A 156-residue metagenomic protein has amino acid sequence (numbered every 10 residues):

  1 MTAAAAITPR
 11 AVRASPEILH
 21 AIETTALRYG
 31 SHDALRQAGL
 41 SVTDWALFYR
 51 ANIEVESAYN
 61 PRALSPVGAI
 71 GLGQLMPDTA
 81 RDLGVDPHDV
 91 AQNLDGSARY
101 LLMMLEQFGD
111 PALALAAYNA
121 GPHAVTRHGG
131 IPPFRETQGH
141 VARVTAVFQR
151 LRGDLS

Functional and structural regions predicted by a protein language model:
T2-Y59, Q92: Export/targeting segments at the very N-terminus of extracytoplasmic proteins
A5-R13, R36-G39, R62-A63, R81-V90 (+2 more regions): Second-shell loop/turn segments in exported
I22-D33, I53-A63, M76, P87 (+4 more regions): Sec/Tat-exported extracytoplasmic proteins
V42-A51, I70, P111-A116: Alpha-helical scaffolds flanking conserved acidic
Y49, D86, L155-S156: Type III/flagellar secretion export determinants
Y59, L72, F134: Short clusters of hydrophobic/aromatic residues that line enzyme substrate/ligand-binding pockets
L64-V85, N93-L101, A116, P122-H123 (+1 more regions): Substrate-binding/active-site groove segments that recognize and process beta-1,4-linked N-acetyl-hexosamine
G96, A116-S156: Catalytic and substrate-binding regions of cell-wall glycan-acting enzymes that process beta-1,4-linked
